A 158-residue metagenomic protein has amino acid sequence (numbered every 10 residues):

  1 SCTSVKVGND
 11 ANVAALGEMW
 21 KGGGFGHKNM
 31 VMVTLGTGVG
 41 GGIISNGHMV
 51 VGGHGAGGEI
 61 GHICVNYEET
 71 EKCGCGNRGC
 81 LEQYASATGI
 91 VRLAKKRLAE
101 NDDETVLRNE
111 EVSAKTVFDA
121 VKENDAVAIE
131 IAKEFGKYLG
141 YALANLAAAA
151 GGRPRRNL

Functional and structural regions predicted by a protein language model:
S1-T3, G17-H27, M49, Y67-L158: ATP-binding/phosphotransfer module of carbohydrate and carboxylate kinases, centering on a glycine-rich
S4-N9: General beta-strand structural signal in soluble alpha/beta enzymes
D10, G36: Active-site glycine-centered loops adjacent to acidic/histidine catalytic or metal-binding residues that shape
M30-T34, G40-G42, K72-G74: Short glycine-aspartate micro-motif
I44, G55: Short, acidic, Ser/Thr-enriched surface-loop or helix-capping motifs
A56-E69: A short, polar/charged loop-to-alpha-helix boundary motif
